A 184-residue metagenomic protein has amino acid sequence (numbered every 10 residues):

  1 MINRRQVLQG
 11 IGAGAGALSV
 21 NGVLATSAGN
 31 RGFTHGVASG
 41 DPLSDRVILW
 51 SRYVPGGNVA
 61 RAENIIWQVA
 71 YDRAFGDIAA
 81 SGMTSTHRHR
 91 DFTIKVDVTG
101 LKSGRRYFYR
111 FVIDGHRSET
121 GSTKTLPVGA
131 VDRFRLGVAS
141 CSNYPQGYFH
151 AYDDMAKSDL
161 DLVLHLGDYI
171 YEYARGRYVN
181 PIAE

Functional and structural regions predicted by a protein language model:
M1-A15: N-terminal secretory signal peptides and thylakoid transit peptides that target proteins across membranes
Q9-A13, N21, H35, F75-G76: Generic signature of intrinsically disordered, low-complexity, basic-rich segments and short cationic peptides
G12-G16, L24, A79, T84: Residue-level detector of intrinsically disordered, flexible termini and proteolytic processing junctions
L18-R31: Bacterial Sec-dependent signal peptides at the C-terminal "C-region" and cleavage site
A28-E184: Divalent metal-dependent phosphoesterase catalytic cores across multiple superfamilies
